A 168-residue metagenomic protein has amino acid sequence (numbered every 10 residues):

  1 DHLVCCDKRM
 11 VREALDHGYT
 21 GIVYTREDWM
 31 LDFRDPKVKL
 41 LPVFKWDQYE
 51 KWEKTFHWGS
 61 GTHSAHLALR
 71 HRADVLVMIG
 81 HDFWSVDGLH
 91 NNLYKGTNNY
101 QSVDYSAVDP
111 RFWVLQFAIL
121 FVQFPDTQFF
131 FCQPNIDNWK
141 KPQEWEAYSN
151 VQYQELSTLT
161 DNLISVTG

Functional and structural regions predicted by a protein language model:
D1-G168: Metal-ion/cofactor- or nucleotide/acyl-coenzyme-handling active-site neighborhoods
